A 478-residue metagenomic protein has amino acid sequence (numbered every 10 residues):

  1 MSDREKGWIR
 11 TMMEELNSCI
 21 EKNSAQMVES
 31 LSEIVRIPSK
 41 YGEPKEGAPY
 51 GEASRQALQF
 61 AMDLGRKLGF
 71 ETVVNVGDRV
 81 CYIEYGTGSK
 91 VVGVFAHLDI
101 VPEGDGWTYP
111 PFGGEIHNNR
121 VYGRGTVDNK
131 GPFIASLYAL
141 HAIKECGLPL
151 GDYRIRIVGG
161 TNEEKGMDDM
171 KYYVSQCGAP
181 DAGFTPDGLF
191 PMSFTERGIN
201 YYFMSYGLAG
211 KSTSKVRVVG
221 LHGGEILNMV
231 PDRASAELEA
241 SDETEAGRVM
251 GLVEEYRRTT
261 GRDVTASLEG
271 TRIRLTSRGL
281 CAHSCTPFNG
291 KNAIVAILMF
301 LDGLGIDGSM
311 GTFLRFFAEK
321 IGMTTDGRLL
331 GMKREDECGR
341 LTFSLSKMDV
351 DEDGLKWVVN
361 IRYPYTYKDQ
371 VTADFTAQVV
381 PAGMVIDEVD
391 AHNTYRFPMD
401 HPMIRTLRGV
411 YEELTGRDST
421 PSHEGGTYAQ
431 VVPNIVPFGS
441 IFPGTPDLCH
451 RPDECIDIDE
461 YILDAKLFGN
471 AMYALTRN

Functional and structural regions predicted by a protein language model:
S2-G93, I100-E103, V358, I456: N-terminal helical capping/dimerization or prosegment-like subdomains of hydrolases acting on amide or phosphate bonds
A61, F133-I143, Y173, I297-L301 (+2 more regions): Buried hydrophobic packing segments
T72-V76, T265-L268, L345, P421-S422: Short beta-strand
V91-G159, K165, D181, R451-P452 (+2 more regions): Active-site metal-coordination/substrate-binding segment of hydrolases, especially metallo-dependent peptidases
E164, K171-P364: Midchain, well-structured core segments that form catalytic/ion-binding scaffolds
R278-E352, R362-Q370, D374, M384-N478: An extended, acidic, His-containing surface patch that forms the Zn2+-binding/catalytic region of metallohydrolases
